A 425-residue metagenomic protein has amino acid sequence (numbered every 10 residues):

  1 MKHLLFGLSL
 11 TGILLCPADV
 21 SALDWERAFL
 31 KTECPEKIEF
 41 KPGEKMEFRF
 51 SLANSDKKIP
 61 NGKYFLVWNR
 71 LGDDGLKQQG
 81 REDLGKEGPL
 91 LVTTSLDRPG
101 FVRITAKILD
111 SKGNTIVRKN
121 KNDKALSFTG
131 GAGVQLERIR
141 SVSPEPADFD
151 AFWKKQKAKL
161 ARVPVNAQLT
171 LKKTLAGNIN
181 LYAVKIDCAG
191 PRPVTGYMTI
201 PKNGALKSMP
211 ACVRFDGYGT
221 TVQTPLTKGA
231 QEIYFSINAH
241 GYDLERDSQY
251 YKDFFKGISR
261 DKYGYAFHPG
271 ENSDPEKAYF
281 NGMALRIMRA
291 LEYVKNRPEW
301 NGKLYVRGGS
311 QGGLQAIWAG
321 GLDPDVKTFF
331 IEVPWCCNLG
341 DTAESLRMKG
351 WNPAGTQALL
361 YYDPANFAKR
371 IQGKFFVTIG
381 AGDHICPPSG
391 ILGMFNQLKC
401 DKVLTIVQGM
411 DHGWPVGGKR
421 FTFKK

Functional and structural regions predicted by a protein language model:
K37, L160-G204: N-terminal cap/lid segment of alpha/beta-hydrolase-fold proteins
G196-I200, K207-Y218: Short beta-strand element of the alpha/beta-hydrolase
N203, Y265-S310: Gly/Ser-rich "nucleophile elbow"/oxyanion-hole loop immediately N-terminal to the catalytic nucleophile in hydrolases
T221-L285, G340-A343: Cap/lid segment of the alpha/beta-hydrolase catalytic domain
P225, M288-G350: Primarily recognizes the serine-hydrolase "nucleophile elbow" in alpha/beta-hydrolase and SGNH/GDSL folds
I371, V377-I379: Short beta-strand/loop motif that positions the catalytic acidic residue of the alpha/beta-hydrolase fold
A381-C386, G413: Acidic catalytic loop of the alpha/beta-hydrolase fold
L392-K425: C-terminal catalytic histidine-bearing segment of alpha/beta-hydrolase fold enzymes
